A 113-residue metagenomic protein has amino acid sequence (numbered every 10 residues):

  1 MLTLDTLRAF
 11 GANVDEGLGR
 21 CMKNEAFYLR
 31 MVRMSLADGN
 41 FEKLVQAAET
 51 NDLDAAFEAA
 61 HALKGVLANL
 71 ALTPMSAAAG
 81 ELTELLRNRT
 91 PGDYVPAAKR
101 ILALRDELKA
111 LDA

Functional and structural regions predicted by a protein language model:
M1-A113: Two-component system phosphorelay core
